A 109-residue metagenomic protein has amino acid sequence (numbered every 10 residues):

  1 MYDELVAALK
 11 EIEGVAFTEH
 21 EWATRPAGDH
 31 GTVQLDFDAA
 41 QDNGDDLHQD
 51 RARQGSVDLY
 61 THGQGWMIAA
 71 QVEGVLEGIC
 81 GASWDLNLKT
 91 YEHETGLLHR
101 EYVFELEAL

Functional and structural regions predicted by a protein language model:
M1-D45, Q64-G74, E94: Small/polar-rich, solvent-exposed N-terminal microdomains that initiate assembly or binding
W22, G31-T32, Y60, K89 (+1 more regions): Intrinsic disorder/low-complexity detector
H30-V33, V57, S83, L98: Compositionally biased, intrinsically disordered low-complexity regions
D36-A39, D50-G55, L76-I79, E105: Short, low-complexity, polar/charged sequence segments that are solvent-exposed and flexible
N43-G44, S56-T61, G81-D85, L109: Glycine-rich loops and low-complexity Gly/Arg-rich segments that provide flexible linkers or classic glycine-based
Q49-G63, L97-A108: Oligomerization/assembly interface segments of phage tail-like spikes and tubes
A70-L109: Acidic-leaning, charged glycine-interspersed low-complexity segments
